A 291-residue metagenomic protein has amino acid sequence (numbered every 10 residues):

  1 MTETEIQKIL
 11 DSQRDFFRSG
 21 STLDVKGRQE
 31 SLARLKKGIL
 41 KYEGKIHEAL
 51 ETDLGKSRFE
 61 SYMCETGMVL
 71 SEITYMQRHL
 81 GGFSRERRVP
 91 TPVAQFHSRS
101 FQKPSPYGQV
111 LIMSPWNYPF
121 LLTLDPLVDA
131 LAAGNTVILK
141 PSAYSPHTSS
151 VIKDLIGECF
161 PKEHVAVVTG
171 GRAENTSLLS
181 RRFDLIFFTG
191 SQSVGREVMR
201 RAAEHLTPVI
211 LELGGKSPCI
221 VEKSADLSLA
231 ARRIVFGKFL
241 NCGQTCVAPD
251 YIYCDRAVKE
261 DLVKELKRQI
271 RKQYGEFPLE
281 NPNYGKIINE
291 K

Functional and structural regions predicted by a protein language model:
M1-F101: N-terminal Rossmann-like NAD(P)+-binding subdomain of aldehyde/semialdehyde dehydrogenases
E3, Q7, T22, Q29 (+8 more regions): Electropositive phosphate-/nucleotide-binding environments in soluble metabolic enzymes
Q7, A33, T74, L124 (+4 more regions): Amphipathic, non-transmembrane alpha-helical secondary structure
R34, G38-K45, V151, L155-C159 (+3 more regions): Generic non-transmembrane alpha-helical segments
V93-L229: Rossmann-like NAD(P) dinucleotide-binding subdomain of oxidoreductase/dehydrogenase enzymes
S193-K291: ALDH superfamily catalytic-core signature
